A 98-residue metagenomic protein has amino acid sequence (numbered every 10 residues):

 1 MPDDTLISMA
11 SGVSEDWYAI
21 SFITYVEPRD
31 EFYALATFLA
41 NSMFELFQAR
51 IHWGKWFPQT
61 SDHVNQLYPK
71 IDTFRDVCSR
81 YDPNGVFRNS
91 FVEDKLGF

Functional and structural regions predicted by a protein language model:
M1-Q59, H63-Q66: Substrate-recognition/cap regions that form aromatic- and gly/pro-loop-enriched pockets for small-molecule ligands
Y18-F22, K70, F74, R80: C-terminal, helix-dominated tail/subdomain
H63-K70, F98: Short amphipathic alpha-helical patches
F74-F98: Intrinsic disorder at enzyme termini
